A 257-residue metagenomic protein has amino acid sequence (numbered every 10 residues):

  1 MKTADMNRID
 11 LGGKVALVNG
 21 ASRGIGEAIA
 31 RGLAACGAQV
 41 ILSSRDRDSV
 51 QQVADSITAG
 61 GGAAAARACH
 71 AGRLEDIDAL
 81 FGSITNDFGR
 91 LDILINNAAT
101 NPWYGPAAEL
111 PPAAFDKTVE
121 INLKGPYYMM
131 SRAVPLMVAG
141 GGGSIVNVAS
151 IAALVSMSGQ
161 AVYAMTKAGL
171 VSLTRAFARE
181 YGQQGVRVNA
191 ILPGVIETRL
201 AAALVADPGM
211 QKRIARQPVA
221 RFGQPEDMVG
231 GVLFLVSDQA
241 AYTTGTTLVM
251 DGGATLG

Functional and structural regions predicted by a protein language model:
K2-N7, N101-Y104, V155, R216 (+2 more regions): Short C-terminal tail/terminal secondary-structure segment of NAD(P)H-dependent dehydrogenase/reductase domains
V15, S22-R23: Conserved glycine-rich cofactor-binding loop
G105-A107, P111-V119, A201, R213: Substrate-binding pocket helix/loop in short-chain dehydrogenase/reductase
Y127-M130, F222-T255: C-terminal substrate-recognition "lid" of short-chain dehydrogenase/reductases
M130, T166, T174: Active-site helix of classical SDR
P135, R179-Q183, A241: Alpha-helical segment proximal to the catalytic Tyr-Lys
S150: Residue(s) in the substrate-gating loop at a strand-loop-helix junction that position the organic substrate next
